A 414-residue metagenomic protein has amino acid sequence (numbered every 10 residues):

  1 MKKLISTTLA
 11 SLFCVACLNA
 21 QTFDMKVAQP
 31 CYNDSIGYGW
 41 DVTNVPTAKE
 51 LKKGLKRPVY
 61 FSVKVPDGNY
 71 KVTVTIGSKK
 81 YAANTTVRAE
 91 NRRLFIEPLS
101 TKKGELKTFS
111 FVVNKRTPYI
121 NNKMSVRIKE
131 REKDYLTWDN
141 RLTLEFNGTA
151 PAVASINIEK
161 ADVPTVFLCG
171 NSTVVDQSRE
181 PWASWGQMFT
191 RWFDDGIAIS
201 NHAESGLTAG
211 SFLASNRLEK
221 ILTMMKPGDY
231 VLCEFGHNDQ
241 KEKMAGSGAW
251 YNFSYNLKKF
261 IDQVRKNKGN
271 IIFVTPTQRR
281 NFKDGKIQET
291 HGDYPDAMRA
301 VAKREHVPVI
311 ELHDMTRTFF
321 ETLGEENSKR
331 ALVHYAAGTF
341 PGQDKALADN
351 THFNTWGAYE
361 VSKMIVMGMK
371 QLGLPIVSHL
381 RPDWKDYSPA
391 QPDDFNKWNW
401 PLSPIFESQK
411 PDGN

Functional and structural regions predicted by a protein language model:
M1-Q21: Bacterial Sec-dependent N-terminal signal peptides
C14-C17, G196, K268, H306: A generic structural signal for alpha->beta connector loops
N19-E180: Compositionally biased, intrinsically disordered or flexible polar/acidic segments
T22, I199-N201, H306-V309: Conserved beta-strand scaffold positions in the cores of enzyme catalytic domains, especially in NTP/NDP-utilizing
S35-L51, D176-P181, N201-N216, D239-G248: Acidic/histidine-rich helix-loop elements that form or flank divalent-metal/phosphate-binding sites at the catalytic
E90, N216-P382, D386, A390 (+2 more regions): Alpha-helical cap/lid subdomain in secreted, periplasmic, or secretory-pathway luminal O-acyl-processing enzymes
D139, A161, D194-G196, K266 (+1 more regions): Short, well-ordered coil/turn elements that cap or connect secondary structure elements
L144, G148-E204, R217-V231: Serine-esterase "nucleophile elbow" of acetyl-processing enzymes
